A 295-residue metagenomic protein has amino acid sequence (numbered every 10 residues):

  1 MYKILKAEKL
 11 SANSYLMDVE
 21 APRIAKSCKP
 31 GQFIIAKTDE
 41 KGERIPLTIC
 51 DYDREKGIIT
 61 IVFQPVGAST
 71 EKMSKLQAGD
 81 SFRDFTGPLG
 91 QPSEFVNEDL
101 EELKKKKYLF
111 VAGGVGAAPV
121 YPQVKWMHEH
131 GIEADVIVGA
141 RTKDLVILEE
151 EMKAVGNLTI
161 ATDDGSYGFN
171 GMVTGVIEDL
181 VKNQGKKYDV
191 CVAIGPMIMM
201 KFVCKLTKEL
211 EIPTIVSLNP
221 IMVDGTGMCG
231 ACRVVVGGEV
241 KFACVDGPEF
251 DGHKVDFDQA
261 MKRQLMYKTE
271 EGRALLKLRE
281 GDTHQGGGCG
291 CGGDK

Functional and structural regions predicted by a protein language model:
M1-D80: Ferredoxin-reductase
M1-P30, D39-K41, V96-K107, E129 (+3 more regions): Iron-sulfur (Fe-S) cluster-binding modules
K6, D51, I160-T162, V216 (+1 more regions): Structural signal for conserved beta-strand scaffold positions within catalytic alpha/beta enzyme cores
A36, D84-F85, V234: A generic structural signal for residues embedded in beta-strands
D39, G87-P88, G237: Short, surface-exposed secondary-structure boundary micro-motifs
G42-D51, L89-L100, C244: Short, Lys/Arg- and Gly-enriched loop/turn segments at beta-strand edges
E71-V223: FNR/FR-type flavoprotein reductase catalytic core
P119, M197-I198, N219-E249, T283-K295: Local cysteine-cluster metal-coordination motifs and their immediate loop/turn environment, predominantly Fe-S cluster
